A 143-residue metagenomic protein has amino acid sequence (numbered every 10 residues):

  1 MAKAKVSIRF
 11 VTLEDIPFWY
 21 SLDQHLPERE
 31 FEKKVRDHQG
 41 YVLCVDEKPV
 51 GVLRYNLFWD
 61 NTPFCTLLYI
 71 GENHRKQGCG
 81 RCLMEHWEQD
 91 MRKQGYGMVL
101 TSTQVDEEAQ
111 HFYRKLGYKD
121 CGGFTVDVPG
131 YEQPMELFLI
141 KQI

Functional and structural regions predicted by a protein language model:
A4-V6, F10-L67, G71-E72, M84-E85 (+2 more regions): Acetyl-CoA-dependent GNAT
K76-Q89, K115: Conserved acetyl-CoA-binding loop-helix of GNAT-fold acetyltransferases
M91-T103: Conserved GNAT acetyl-CoA-binding A-motif
Q94, K115-L116: Structural motif
L100-S102, K119-E136: Conserved catalytic-core motifs of GNAT/GCN5-like acyltransferases
A109: Helix-turn-helix
